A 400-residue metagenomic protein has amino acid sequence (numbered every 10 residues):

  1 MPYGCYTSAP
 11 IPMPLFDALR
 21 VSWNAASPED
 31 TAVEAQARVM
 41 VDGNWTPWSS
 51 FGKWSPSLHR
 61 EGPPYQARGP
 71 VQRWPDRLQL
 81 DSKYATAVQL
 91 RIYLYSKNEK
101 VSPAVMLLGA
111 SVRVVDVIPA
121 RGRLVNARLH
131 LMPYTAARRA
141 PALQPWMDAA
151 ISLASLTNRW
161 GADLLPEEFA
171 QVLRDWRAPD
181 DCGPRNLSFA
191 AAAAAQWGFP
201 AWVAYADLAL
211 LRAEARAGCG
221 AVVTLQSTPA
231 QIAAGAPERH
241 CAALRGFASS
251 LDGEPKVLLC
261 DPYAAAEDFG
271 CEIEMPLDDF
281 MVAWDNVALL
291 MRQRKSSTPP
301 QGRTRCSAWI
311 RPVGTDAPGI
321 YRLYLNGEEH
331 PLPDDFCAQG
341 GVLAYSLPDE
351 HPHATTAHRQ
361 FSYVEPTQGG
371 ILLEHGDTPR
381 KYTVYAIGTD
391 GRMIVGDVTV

Functional and structural regions predicted by a protein language model:
M1-V114: Non-cytosolic beta-sandwich-type ligand-binding/adhesion modules
M13-P14, W45-W48, S82-P103, L107-G122 (+1 more regions): Noncatalytic regulatory segments and standalone regulatory/sensor domains
P64-P75, G341-L343, P352-L372: Aromatic sugar-binding surface patches on proteins that engage polysaccharides or sugar-phosphate polymers
L80-Y84, I371-P379: Surface-exposed, short loops/turns at beta-strand junctions within beta-sandwich domains
R91-Y93, T383-I387: Extracellular recognition modules
Y93-G183: Active-site-adjacent structural segments surrounding the nucleophilic cysteine of cysteine proteases and isopeptidases
A170-R294: Conserved active-site-adjacent core of cysteine acyl-enzyme catalytic domains
R392-V400: Edge beta-strands of extracellular beta-sandwich domains
